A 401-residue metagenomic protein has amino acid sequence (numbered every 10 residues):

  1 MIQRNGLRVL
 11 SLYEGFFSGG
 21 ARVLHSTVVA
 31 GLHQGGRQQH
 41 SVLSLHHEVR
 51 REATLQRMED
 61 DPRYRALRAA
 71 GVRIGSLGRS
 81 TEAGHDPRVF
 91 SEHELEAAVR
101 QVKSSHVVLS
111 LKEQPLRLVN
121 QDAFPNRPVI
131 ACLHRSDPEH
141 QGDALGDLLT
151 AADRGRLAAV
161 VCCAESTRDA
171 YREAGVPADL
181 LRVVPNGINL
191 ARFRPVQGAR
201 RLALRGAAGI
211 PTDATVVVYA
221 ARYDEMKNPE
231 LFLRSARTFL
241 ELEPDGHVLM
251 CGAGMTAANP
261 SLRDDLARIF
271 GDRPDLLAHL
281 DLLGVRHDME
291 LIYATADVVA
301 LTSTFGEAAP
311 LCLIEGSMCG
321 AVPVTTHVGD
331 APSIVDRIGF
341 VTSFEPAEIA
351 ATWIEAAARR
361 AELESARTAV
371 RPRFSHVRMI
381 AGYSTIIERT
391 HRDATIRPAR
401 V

Functional and structural regions predicted by a protein language model:
L10-L12, P211-K227, L233-A236, L249: Conserved donor-binding/catalytic core segment of Leloir-type glycosyltransferases
L43-E52, I188, A220, H247-D264: Glycosyltransferase donor-sugar binding loop
E59, R194-I210, D265-A267, L363-S365: A short helix/loop element that forms part of the nucleotide-sugar donor recognition site in Leloir-type
G71-I74, L262-V285: Nucleotide-activated donor-binding/catalytic signature segment of Leloir-type glycosyltransferases, i.e., the conserved
L109-L116, L133: Short His-centered aromatic/hydrophobic patch
S166, G187: Carbohydrate-associated surface elements
A321-T325: Short hydrophobic beta-strand element within catalytic cores of glycosyltransferases and related nucleotide-activated
D336-A347, I354-R360: Conserved acidic donor-binding segment of nucleotide-sugar-dependent glycosyltransferases
